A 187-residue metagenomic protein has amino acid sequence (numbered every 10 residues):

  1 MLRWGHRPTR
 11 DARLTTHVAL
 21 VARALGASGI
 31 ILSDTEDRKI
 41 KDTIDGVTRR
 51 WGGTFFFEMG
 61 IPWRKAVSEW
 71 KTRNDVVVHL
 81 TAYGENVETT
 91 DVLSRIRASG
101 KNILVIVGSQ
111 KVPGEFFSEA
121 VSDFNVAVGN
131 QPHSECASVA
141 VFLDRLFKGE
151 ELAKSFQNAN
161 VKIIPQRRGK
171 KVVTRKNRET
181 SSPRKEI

Functional and structural regions predicted by a protein language model:
L2, I31, V76-L80, F124-V126: Hydrophobic/aromatic beta-strand patches that form the interior of the parallel beta-sheet core in alpha/beta enzyme
L2-A12: Active-site mouth loops of central-metabolism enzymes
R10-G26: Histidine-anchored nucleotide/phosphate-binding helix
G26, R73, A120-S122: Short, structured coil segments at secondary-structure junctions
S28-D37: Short internal beta-strands
K41-E115: S-adenosyl-L-methionine/SAH cofactor-binding core of RNA-modifying enzymes
F116-R167: Structured adenosyl-cofactor binding patch, chiefly the S-adenosyl-L-methionine
S155-I187: Acidic two-metal-ion nuclease catalytic site recognized across multiple nuclease folds, prominently DnaQ/RNase D-T
